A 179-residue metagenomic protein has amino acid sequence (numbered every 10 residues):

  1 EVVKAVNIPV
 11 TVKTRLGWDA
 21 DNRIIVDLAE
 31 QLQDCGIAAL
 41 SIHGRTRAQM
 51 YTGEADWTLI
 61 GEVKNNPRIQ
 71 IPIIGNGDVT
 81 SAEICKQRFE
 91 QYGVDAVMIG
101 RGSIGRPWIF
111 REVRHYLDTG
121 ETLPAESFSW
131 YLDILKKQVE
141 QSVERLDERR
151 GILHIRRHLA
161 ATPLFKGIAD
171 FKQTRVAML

Functional and structural regions predicted by a protein language model:
E1, I42-Y51: Glycine-rich, proline-tolerant flexible connector loops at the mouths of alpha/beta enzymes
K4-N7, D19-A39, Y51, T58 (+2 more regions): Alpha/beta catalytic cores of nucleotide-metabolism and tRNA/nucleoside-modifying enzymes
